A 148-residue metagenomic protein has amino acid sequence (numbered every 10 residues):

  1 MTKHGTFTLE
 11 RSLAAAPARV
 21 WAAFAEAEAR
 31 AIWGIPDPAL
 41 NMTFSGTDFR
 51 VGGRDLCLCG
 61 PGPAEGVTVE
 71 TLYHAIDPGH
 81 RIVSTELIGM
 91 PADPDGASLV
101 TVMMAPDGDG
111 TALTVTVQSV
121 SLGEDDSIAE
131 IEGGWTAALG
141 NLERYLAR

Functional and structural regions predicted by a protein language model:
M1-A39: Hydrophobic ligand-binding cavity/cleft-lining segments
H4-E10, P17-R19, M42, R54 (+4 more regions): Intrinsic-disorder/low-complexity, polar/charged segments enriched in Ser/Thr/Lys/Arg/Asp/Glu/Gln
L9-R11, F44-G46, V69-A75, S98-A105: Hydrophobic/aromatic beta-strand elements that line small-molecule binding cavities or substrate pockets in beta-rich
P17-A18, D48-R50, H74-R81, M103-A112 (+1 more regions): A short, structured loop/turn motif at beta-sheet edges
V20, R30, D55, Y73 (+4 more regions): Hydrophobic pocket/interface hotspot
A25, T136-A147: Short amphipathic alpha-helical signal-transduction/dimerization elements
M42-L87: Glycine-rich portal/gate segments that line the openings of hydrophobic small-molecule binding cavities
V83-T136: Beta-strand/loop substructures that line and gate deep hydrophobic ligand-binding cavities in soluble
